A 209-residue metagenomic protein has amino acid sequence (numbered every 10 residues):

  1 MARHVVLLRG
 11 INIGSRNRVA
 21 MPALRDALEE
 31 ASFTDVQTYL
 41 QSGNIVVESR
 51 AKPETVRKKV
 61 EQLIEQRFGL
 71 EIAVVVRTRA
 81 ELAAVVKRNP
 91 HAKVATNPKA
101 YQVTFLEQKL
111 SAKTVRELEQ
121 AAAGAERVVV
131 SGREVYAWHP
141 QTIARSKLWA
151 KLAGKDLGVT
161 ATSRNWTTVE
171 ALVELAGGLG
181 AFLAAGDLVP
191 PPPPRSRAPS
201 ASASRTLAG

Functional and structural regions predicted by a protein language model:
A2-G209: Surface-exposed, charge/polar-rich loops and edge strands
